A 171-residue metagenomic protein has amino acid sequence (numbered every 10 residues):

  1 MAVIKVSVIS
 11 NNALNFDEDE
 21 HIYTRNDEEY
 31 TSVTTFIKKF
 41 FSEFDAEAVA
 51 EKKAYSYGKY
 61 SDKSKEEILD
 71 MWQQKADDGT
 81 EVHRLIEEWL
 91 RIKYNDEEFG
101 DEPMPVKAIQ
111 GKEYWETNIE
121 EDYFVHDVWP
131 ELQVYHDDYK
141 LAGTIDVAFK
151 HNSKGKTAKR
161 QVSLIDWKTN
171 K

Functional and structural regions predicted by a protein language model:
M1-E81: Charged, glycine-rich intrinsically disordered N-terminal tails and low-complexity linkers that flank
A2-N15, E20, E67-L164, N170-K171: Catalytic cores of nuclease domains that cleave nucleic-acid phosphodiester backbones
